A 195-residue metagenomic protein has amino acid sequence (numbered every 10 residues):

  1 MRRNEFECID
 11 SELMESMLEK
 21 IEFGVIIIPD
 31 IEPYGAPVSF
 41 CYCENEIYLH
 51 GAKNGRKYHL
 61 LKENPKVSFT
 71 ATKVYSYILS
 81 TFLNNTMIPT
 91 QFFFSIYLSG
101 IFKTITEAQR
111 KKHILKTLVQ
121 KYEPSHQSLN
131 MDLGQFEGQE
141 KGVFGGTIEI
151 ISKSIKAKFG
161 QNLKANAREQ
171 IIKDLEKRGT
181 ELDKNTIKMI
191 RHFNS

Functional and structural regions predicted by a protein language model:
M1-Y48: An N-terminal domain-cap segment
E19, K62-V67, K116-P124: Short, intrinsically disordered, mixed-charge
I31, G100, T147-I148: A residue-level signal for conserved active-site and pocket-lining positions in enzyme catalytic cores
G35-V38, I47-E63: Glycine/small-residue-rich interface belts in oligomeric ring/scaffold proteins and their assembly partners
E46, K66, I101, S152-S154: Structural motif
N54-I114: Short, structured beta-strand-loop surface elements
E107-S195: C-terminal edge-of-domain segments
